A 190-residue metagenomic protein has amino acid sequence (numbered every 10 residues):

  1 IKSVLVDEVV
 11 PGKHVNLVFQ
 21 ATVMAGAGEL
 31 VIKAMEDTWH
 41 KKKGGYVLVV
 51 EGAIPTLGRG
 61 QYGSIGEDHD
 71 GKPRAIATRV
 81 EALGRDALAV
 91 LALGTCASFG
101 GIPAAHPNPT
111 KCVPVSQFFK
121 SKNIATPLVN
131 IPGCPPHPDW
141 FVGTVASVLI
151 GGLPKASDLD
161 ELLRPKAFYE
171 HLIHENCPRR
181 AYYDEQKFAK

Functional and structural regions predicted by a protein language model:
I1-K190: Iron-sulfur-associated redox domains of electron-transfer enzymes in respiratory and anaerobic energy metabolism
